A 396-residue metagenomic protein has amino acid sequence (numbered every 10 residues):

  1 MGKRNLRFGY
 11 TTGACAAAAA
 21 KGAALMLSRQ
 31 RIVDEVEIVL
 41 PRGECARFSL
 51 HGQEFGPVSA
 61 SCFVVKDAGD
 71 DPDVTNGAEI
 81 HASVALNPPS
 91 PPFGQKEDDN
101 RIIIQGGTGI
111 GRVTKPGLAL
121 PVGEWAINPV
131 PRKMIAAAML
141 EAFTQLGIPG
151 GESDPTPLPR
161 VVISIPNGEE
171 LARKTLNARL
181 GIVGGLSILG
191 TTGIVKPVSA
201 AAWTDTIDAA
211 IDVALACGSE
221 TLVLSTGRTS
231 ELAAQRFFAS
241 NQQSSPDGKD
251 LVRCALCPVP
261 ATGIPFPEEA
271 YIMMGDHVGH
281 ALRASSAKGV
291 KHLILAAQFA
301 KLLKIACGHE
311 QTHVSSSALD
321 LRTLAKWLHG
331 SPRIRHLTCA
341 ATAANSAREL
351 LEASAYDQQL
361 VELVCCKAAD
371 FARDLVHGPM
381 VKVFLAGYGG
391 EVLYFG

Functional and structural regions predicted by a protein language model:
M1-P89, D98-I148, P157-K174, A178-L180: Generic N-terminal targeting/processing segments that precede catalytic cores or assembly contacts
R7, G13, L180, L186-S187 (+3 more regions): A structural signal for small-residue-enriched, beta-sheet-centric alpha/beta enzyme cores and oligomeric scaffold folds
A23, P131, I135-G147, A210 (+3 more regions): Hydrophobic, Leu/Ile/Phe/Ala-enriched alpha-helical segments that form helix-helix packing faces
R31-E35, P131, M139, A200-D212 (+1 more regions): Compositionally biased, low-complexity linear motifs
P72, G151-S153, R373: Generic marker of residues within folded, mature protein domains
N87-D99, Q145-L158, S240-P265: Intrinsic disorder/low-complexity segments
I102, G106-G109, A261-F266, M273: Short intrinsically disordered, low-complexity coil segments enriched in acidic
V392-G396: Amphipathic coiled-coil signal-relay and dimerization helices
